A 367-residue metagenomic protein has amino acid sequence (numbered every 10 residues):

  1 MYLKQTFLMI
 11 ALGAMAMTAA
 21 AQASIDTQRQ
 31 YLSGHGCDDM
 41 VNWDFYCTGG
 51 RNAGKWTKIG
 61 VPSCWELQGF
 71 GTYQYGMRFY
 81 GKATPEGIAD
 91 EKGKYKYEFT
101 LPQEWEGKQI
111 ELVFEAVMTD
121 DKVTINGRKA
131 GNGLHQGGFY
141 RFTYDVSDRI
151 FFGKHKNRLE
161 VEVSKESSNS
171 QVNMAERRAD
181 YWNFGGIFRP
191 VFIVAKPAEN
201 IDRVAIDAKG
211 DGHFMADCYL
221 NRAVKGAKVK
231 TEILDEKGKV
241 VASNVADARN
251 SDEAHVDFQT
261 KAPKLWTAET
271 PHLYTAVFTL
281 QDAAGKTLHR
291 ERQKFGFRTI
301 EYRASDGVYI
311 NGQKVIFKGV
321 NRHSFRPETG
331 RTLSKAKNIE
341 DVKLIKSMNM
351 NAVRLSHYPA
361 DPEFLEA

Functional and structural regions predicted by a protein language model:
M1-I10: Bacterial N-terminal signal peptides that target proteins for export
A11-A20: Hydrophobic h-region of N-terminal signal peptides that target proteins for export in Gram-negative bacteria
A21-R78, E162-Q171: Accessory carbohydrate-binding/adhesion or oligomerization-edge regions at the termini of glycan-active proteins
D26, T48-G49, D90-I201, A223 (+2 more regions): Accessory beta-strand-rich segments of carbohydrate-active enzymes
T27-G34, V204-A205, V277-S347, E366: N-terminal carbohydrate-binding accessory modules
V123-I125, H213-A248, A254-V256, A276: Beta-strand-rich binding/interaction modules
A130-G131, V241, V315: Short hydrophobic beta-strand segments in globular cytosolic domains
A195-V224: Surface beta-strand/loop "capping" patches
